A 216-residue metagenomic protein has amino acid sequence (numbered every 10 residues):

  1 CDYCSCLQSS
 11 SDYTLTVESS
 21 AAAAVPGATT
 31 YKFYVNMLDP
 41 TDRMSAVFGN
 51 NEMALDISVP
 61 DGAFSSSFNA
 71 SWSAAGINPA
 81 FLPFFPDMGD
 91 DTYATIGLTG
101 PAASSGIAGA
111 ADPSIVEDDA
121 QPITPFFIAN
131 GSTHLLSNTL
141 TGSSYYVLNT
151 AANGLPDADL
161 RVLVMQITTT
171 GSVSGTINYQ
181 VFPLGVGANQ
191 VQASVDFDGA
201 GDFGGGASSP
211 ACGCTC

Functional and structural regions predicted by a protein language model:
C4-S209: Non-catalytic macromolecular-recognition regions in eukaryotic signaling proteins
C212-C216: Disulfide-bonded cysteine-rich modules in secreted/extracellular proteins, activating on the conserved Cys frameworks
